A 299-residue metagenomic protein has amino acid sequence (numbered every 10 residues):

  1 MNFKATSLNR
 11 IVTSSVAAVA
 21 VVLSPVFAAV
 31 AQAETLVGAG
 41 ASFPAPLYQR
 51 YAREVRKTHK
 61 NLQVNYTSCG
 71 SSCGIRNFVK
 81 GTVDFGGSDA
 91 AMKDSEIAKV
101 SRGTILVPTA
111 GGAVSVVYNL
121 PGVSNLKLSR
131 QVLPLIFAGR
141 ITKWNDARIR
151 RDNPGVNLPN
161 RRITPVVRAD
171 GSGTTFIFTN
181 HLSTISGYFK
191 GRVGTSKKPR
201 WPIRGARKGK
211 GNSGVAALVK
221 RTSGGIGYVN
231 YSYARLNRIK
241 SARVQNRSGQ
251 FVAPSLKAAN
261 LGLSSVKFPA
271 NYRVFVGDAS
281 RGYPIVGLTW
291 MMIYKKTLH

Functional and structural regions predicted by a protein language model:
M1-R10: N-terminal secretory signal peptides that target proteins for export/translocation
V12-A20: Sec-dependent signal peptide hydrophobic core
S15, S24-P25, N260-G262: Short, flexible coil/linker elements and helix-boundary hinge sites characteristic of intrinsically disordered
V19-V30: C-terminal segment of classical bacterial N-terminal signal peptides
Q32-H299: Flexible loop/hinge segments at secondary-structure junctions
